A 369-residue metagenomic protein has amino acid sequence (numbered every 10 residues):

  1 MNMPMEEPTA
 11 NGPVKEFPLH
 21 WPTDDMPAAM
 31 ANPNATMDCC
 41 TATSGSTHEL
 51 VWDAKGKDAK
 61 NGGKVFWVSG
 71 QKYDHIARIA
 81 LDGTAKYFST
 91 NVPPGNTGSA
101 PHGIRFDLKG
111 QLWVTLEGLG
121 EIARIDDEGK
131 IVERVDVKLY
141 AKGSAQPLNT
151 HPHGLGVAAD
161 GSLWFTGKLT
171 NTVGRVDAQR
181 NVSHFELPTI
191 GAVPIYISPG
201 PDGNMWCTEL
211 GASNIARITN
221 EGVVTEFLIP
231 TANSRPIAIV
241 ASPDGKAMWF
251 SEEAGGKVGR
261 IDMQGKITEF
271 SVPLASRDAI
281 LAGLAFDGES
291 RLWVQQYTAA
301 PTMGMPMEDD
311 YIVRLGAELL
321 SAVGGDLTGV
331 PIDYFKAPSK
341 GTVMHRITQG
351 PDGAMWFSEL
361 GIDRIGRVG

Functional and structural regions predicted by a protein language model:
M1-T41, L50-W52, G63-V68, V368: An edge-strand/N-cap motif at the start of beta-rich repeat modules
E6, V14-W21, K86-V92, V132-L139 (+4 more regions): Beta-propeller fold detector
T23-N61, P93-K109, L139-D160, I190-D202 (+4 more regions): Beta-rich, blade/repeat-based domains predominating in secreted/periplasmic proteins but also intracellular
T43, F66-K72, V114-G118, L163-L169 (+4 more regions): Conserved beta-strand positions in repeat-built beta-propeller and related beta-rich domains
K57, K64-V65, T84, Q111 (+9 more regions): Generic structural signal for coil-to-beta-strand starts
H75-A77, G120-A123, N171-G174, S213-A216 (+3 more regions): A short loop-to-beta-strand structural motif that recurs across blades of beta-propeller domains
I79-T84, I125-K130, V176-N181, I218-V223 (+4 more regions): Short loop/turn segments that connect beta-strands within beta-propeller blades
T342-G369: Blade-level signature of beta-propeller repeat domains, shared across WD40, Kelch, NHL, RCC1 and BNR/Asp-box propellers
